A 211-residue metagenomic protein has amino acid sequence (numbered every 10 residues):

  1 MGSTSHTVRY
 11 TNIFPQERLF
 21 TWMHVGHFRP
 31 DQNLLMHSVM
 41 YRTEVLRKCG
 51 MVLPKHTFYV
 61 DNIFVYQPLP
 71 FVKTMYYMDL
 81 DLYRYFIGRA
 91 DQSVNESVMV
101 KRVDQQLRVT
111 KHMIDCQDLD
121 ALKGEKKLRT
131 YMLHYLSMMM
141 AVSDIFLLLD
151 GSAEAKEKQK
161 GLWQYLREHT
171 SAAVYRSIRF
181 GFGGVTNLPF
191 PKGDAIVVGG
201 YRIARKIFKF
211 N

Functional and structural regions predicted by a protein language model:
M1-Y76, Y83, I87-M99: Donor-binding/catalytic cores of nucleotide-activated saccharide and glycerol-phosphate transferases/polymerases
R18, M23-H24, K127, G161 (+1 more regions): Exposed alpha-helical structural elements
P30, D61, R102, R129 (+1 more regions): Generic alpha-helical structural element
K55-H56, A121-K126: Short helix-to-loop capping/linker segments positioned immediately adjacent to catalytic or ligand/cofactor-binding
F64, V109, L136: Catalytic-loop motifs flanking and including active-site residues across diverse enzymes
L80-R89, N95-K123, M139-A172: Catalytic core of nucleotide-sugar-dependent glycosyltransferases
G124-H134: All-alpha amphipathic helical-bundle segments outside canonical DNA-binding/catalytic cores that form hydrophobic
L148-N211: Membrane-interface aromatic/basic loop that binds lipid-linked glycans or pyrophosphate carriers, typified by
